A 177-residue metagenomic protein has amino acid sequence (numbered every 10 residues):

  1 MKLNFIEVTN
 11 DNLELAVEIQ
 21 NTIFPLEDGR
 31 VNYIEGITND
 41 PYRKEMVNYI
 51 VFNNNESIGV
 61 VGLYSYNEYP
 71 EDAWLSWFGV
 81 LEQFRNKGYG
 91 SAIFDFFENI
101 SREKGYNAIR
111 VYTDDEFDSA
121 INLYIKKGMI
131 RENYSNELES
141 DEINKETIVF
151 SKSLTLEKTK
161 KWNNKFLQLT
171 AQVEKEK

Functional and structural regions predicted by a protein language model:
L3-S76, L81-Q83, F94-F96, I100 (+1 more regions): Acetyl-CoA-dependent GNAT
E35-N39, Y134-E139: Short, P/G- and charge-enriched loop/turn segments at secondary-structure junctions
M46, N144-S151: Short hydrophobic/aromatic beta-strand or adjacent loop that forms the aromatic wall/cage of a ligand/substrate-binding
E56, L81-D95, K104, D115-N122 (+1 more regions): Conserved glycine-rich acetyl-CoA-binding loop
S101-T113: Conserved GNAT acetyl-CoA-binding A-motif
V111-I121, E137-I143: Conserved beta-strand-loop-alpha-helix junction that forms the acyl-donor binding cleft
I125-Y134: Conserved acetyl-CoA-binding loop of GNAT-fold acetyltransferases
T155-K165: Short, charged low-complexity linker/loop segments at the C-terminal edge of domains
